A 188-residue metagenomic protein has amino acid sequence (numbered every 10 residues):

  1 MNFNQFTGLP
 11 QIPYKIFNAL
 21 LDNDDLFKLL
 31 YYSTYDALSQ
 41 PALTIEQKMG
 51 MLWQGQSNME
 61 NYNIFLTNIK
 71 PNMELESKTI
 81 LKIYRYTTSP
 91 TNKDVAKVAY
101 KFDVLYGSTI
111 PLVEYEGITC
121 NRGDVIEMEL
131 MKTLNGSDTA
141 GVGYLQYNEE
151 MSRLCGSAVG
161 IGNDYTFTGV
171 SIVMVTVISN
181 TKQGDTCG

Functional and structural regions predicted by a protein language model:
M1-N4, G184-G188: Short acidic DE-rich linear segments
M1-N92: Small/polar-rich, solvent-exposed N-terminal microdomains that initiate assembly or binding
L43, K70-L81, S108-L145: Acidic, Ser/Thr- and Gly-enriched intrinsically disordered low-complexity segments
K82, A99-D103, S171-V175: Beta-strand secondary-structure signal
T87-S89, V104-I110, L134, V175-K182: Beta-strand elements of well-folded, non-transmembrane domains
S89-A96, I161-F167: Short, solvent-exposed beta-strand/turn "edge" segments of beta-rich domains on protein surfaces
V95-E114: Short acidic, glycine/tyrosine-flanked loop/strand segments centered on an H-E-D-like triad
G123-S179: Acidic-leaning, charged glycine-interspersed low-complexity segments
